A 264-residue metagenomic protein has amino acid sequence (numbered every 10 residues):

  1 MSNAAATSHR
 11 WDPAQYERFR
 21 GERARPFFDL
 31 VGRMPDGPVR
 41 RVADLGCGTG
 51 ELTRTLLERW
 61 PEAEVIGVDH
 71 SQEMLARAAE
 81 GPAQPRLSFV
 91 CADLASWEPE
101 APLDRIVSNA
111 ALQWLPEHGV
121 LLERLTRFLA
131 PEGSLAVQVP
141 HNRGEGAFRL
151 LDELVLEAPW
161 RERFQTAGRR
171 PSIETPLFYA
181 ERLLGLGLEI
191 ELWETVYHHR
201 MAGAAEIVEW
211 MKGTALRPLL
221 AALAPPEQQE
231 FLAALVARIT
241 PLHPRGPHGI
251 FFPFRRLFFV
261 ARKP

Functional and structural regions predicted by a protein language model:
M1-A43, E51-T55, M74-R77: Conserved class I S-adenosyl-L-methionine
R41-L45, T49-W97: Class I SAM-dependent methyltransferase SAM/SAH-binding core
T49-E51, A167, P171-P264: Conserved Class I S-adenosyl-L-methionine
E98-I106: A short acidic, Gly/Pro-enriched loop at the edge of an enzyme's catalytic core that lines a small-molecule cofactor
R105-H118, H141: A short SAM/SAH-binding and catalytic strip from SAM-dependent methyltransferases
G119-S134: A short glycine-rich, Lys/Arg-flanked "PGG" loop and its adjoining helix->strand segment in the class I
S134-R161: Conserved class I S-adenosyl-L-methionine
